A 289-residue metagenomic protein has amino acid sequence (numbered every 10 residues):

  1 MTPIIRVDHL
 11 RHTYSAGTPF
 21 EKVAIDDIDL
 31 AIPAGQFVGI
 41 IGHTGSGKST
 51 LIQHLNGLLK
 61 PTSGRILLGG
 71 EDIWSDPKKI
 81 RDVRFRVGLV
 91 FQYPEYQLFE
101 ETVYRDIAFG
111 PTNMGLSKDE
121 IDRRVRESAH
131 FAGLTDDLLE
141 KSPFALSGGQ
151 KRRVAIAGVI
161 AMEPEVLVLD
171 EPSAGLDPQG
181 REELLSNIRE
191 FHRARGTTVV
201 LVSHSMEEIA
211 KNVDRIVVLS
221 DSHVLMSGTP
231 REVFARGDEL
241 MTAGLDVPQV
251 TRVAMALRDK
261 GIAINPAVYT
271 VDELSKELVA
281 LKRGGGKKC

Functional and structural regions predicted by a protein language model:
M1-I4, T13-D27, P77-K79: A short, flexible loop at the N-terminus of ABC-type nucleotide-binding domains that lies
N56: Helix-to-loop junction immediately C-terminal to a conserved catalytic motif
R65-D82: ABC ATPase NBD Q-loop/coupling interface
E120-D137: Conserved ABC ATPase "signature" region
S142-L146, Q150: Conserved ABC ATPase signature
E163: Conserved catalytic motifs of ABC-family nucleotide-binding domains
L167-D170: Catalytic Walker B motif of ABC-type/P-loop ATPase nucleotide-binding domains
